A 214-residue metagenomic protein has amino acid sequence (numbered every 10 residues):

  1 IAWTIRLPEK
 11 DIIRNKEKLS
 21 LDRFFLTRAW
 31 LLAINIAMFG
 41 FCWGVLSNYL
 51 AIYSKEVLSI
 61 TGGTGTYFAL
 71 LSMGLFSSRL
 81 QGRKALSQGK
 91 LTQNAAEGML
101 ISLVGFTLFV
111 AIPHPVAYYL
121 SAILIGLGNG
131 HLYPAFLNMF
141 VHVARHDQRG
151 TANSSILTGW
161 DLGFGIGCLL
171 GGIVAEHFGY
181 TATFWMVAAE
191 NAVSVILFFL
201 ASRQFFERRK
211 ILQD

Functional and structural regions predicted by a protein language model:
I1-I12, L197-S202: C-terminal membrane-cytosol helix-exit motif in multi-pass small-molecule transporters
I5-I36, D214: Juxtamembrane intracellular "pre-TM" segments in multi-pass secondary transporters
N48-G63: Short amphipathic helix-loop junctions that connect adjacent transmembrane helices in Major Facilitator Superfamily/SLC
T61-G62, H146-I156: Loop-to-transmembrane helix entry/capping segments in MFS-fold secondary transporters and related SLC/MFSD carriers
S78-L91, A175: Helix-to-loop junctions at the C-terminal end of transmembrane segments in multipass secondary transporters
Q93-L108: Structural signature of the two symmetry-related core transmembrane helices
V110-S121: Helix-loop junctions at membrane interfaces in 12-TM secondary transporters
H131-A144: Intracellular juxtamembrane helix-capping segments at the cytosolic ends of symmetry-related transmembrane helices
